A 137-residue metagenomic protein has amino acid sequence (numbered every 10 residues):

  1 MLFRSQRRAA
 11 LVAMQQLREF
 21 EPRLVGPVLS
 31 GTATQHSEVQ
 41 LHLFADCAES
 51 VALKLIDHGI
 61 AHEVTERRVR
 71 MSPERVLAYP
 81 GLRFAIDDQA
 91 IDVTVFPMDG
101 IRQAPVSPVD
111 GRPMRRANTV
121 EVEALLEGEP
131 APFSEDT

Functional and structural regions predicted by a protein language model:
A10-L55: Active-site nucleotide-donor binding segment shared across nucleotidyl transfer reactions
P27-V28, R83, G100, A124: Residue-level preference for alpha-helix termini and adjacent loops
E49-R67: Hydrophobic-cavity lipid-handling domains and compact docking modules
E49-V51, D92, I101-Q103: Residue-level signal for secondary-structure boundary sites
A61-M98: Conserved catalytic core of two-metal-ion nucleotidyltransferases
V95-T137: Catalytic cores of NTP-dependent nucleotidyl/adenyl transfer enzymes across multiple folds
